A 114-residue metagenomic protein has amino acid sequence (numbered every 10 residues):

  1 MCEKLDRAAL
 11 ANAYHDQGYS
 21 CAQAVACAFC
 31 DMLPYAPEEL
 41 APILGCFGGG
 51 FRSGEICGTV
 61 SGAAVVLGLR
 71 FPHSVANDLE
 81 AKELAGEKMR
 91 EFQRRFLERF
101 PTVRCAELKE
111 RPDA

Functional and structural regions predicted by a protein language model:
M1-H15: Polybasic, low-complexity association/targeting segments
E3-K4, A85-A114: C-terminal binding/interaction regions
E3-R7, P34-G50: Short, hydrophobic/aliphatic alpha-helical segments
D16-I43: Helix-rich "cap/lid" substructures immediately adjacent to catalytic or cofactor-binding pockets
C21, C57, C105: Short cysteine clusters
M32-P42, L69-K88: Phosphate-handling active-site elements
C46-V65: Glycine/serine-rich anion-binding loops at beta->alpha junctions that coordinate negatively charged ligand groups
